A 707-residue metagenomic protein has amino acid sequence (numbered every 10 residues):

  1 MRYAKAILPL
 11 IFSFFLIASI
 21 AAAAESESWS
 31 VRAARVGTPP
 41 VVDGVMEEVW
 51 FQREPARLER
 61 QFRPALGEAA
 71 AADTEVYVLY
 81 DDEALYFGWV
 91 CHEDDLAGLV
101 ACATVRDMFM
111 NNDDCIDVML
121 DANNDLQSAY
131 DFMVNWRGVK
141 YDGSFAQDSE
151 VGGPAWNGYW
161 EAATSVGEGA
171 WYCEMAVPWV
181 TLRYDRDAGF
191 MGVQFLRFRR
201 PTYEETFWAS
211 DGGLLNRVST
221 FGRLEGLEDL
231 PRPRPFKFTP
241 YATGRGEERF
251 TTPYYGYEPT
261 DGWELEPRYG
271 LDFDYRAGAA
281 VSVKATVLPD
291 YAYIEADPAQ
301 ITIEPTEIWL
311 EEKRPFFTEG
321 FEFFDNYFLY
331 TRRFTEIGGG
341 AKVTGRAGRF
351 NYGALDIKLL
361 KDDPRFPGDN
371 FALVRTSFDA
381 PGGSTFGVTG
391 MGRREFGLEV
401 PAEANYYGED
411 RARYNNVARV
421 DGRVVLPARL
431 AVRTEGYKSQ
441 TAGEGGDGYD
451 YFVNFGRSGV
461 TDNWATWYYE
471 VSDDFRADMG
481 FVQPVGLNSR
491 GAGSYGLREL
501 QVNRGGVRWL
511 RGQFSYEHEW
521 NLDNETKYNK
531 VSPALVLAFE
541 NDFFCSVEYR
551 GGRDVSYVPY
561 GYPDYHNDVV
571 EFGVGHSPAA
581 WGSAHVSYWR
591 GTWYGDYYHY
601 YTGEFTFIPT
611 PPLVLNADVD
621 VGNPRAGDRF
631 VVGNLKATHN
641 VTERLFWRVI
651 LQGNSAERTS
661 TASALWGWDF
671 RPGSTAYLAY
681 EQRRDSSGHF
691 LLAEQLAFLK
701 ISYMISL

Functional and structural regions predicted by a protein language model:
M1-A6: Positively charged n-region of N-terminal signal peptides that target proteins for export
L8-S19: Bacterial N-terminal signal peptides
A23-D379, T385-V388, A402: Structural preference for beta-rich elements and adjacent junctions enriched in aromatics
T38, E83, L126, G169 (+13 more regions): Short coil turns and loop connectors of transmembrane beta-barrels in diderm outer membranes and organellar homologs
A155-G158, F221-G222, P253-Y257, F324-L329 (+7 more regions): Extracytoplasmic loops and strand-loop junctions of Gram-negative outer membrane beta-barrel proteins
M175, T260-E264, S282, Y291-A477 (+3 more regions): Catalytic-domain carbohydrate-binding cleft regions of carbohydrate-active enzymes
R232-V283, F371-T441, G506-Q513, G573-S577 (+4 more regions): Surface-exposed extracellular loop regions of Gram-negative outer-membrane beta-barrel proteins
E336, R433-L707: Exposed, low-structure sequence patches enriched in small/polar residues
